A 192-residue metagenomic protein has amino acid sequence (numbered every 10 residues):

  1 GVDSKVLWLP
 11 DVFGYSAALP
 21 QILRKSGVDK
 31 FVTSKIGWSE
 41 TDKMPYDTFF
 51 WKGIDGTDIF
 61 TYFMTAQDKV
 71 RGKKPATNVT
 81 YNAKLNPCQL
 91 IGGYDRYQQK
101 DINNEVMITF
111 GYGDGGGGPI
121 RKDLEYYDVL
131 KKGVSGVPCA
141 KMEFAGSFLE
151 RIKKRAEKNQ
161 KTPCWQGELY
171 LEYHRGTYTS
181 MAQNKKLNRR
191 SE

Functional and structural regions predicted by a protein language model:
G1-E192: Catalytic-domain carbohydrate-binding cleft regions of carbohydrate-active enzymes
